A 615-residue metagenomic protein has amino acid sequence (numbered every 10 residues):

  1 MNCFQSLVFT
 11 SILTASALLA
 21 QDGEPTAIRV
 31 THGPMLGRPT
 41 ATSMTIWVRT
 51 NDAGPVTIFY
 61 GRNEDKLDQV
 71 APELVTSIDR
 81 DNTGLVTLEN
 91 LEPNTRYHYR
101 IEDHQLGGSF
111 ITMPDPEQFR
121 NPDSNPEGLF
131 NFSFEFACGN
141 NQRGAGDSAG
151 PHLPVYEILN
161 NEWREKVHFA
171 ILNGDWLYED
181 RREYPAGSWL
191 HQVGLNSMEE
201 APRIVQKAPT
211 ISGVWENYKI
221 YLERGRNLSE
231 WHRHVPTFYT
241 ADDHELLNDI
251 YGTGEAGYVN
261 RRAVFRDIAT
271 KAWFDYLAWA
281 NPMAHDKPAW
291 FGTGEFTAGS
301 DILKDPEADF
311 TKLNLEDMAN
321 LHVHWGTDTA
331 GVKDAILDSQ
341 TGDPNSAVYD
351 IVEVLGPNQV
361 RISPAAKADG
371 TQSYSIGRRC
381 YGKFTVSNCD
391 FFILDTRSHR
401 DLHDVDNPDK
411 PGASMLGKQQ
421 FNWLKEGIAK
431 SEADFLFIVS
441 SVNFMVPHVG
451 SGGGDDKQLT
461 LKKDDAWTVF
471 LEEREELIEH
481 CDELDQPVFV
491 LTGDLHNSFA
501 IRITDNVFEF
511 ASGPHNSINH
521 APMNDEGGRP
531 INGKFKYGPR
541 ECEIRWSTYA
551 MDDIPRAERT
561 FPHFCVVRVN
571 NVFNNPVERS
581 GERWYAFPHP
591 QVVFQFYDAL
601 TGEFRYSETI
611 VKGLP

Functional and structural regions predicted by a protein language model:
M1-V8: Bacterial N-terminal signal peptides that target proteins for export
S11-A20: Hydrophobic h-region of N-terminal signal peptides that target proteins for export in Gram-negative bacteria
D22-P615: Long, structured stretches of catalytic cores involved in phosphate-ester chemistry, encompassing
